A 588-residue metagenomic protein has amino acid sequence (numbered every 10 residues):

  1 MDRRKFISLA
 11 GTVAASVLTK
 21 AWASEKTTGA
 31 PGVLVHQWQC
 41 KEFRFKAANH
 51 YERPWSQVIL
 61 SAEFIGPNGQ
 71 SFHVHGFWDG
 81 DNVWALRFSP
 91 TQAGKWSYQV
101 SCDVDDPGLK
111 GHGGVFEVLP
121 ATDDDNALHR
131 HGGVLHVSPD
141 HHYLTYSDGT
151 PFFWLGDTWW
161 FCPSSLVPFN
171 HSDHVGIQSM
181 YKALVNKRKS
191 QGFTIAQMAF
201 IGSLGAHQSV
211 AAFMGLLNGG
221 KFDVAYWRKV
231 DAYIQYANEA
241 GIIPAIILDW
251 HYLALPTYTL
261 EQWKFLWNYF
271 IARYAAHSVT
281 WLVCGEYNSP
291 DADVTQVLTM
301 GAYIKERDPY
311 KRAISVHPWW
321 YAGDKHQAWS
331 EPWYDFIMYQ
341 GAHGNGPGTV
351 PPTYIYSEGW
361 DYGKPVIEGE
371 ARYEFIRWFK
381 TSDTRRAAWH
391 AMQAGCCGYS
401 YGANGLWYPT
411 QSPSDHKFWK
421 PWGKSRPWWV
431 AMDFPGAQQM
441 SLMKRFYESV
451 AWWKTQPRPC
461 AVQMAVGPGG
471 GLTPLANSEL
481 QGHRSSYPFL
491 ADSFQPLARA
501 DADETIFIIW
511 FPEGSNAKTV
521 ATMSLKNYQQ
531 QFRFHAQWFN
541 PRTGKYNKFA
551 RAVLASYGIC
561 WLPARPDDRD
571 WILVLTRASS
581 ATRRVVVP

Functional and structural regions predicted by a protein language model:
K5-A23: N-terminal export signals
K20-G32: C-terminal segment of N-terminal export signals and the immediately downstream linker at the start of the mature
V33-F45, K518-V520: Contiguous beta-strand segments within globular domains
H50-R53, E374-I376, T384-K548, R565-P588: Aromatic- and carboxylate-lined catalytic core of secreted/periplasmic carbohydrate-active enzymes
I59, A121, L128-G348: Active-site mouth of glycoside hydrolases
G76-V137: Extended acidic/polar, glycine-enriched regions that form or flank non-catalytic beta-rich accessory modules
A85-F88, T522-M523, Y557-R565: Exposed aromatic-hydrophobic patches
E331-P413: Catalytic-core region of carbohydrate-active enzymes that cleave or remodel glycosidic bonds
